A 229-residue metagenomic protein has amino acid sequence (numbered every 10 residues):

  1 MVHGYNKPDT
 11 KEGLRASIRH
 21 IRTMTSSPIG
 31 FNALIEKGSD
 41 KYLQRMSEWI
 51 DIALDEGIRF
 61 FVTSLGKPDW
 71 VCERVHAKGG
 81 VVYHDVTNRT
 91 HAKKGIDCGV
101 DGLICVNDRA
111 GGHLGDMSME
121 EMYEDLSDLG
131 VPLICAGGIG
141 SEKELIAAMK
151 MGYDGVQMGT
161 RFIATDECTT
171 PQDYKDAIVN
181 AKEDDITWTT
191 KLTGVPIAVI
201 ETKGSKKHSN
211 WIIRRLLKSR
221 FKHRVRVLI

Functional and structural regions predicted by a protein language model:
M1-L129: Active-site entrance/lid segments in N-terminal catalytic domains of soluble metabolic enzymes
S118-P132, G140-I229: Conserved active-site-proximal phosphate/metal-binding subdomains
A136: Short hydrophobic "strand-cap" motifs at the C-terminus of beta-strands
